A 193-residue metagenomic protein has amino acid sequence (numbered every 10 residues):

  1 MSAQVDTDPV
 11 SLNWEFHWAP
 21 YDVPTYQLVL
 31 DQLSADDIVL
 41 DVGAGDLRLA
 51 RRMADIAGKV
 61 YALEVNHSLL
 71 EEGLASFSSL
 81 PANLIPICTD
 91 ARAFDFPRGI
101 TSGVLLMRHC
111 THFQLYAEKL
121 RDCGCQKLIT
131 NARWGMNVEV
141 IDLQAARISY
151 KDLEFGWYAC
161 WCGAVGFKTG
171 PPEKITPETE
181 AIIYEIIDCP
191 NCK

Functional and structural regions predicted by a protein language model:
M1-S34: S-adenosyl-L-methionine
D37-G45: Conserved class I S-adenosyl-L-methionine
D46-A57: Conserved SAM-binding loop of SAM-dependent methyltransferases across substrates and taxa, primarily the Class I
K59-E64: Conserved SAM-binding motif I beta-strand of class I
N66-S68: Conserved SAM/SAH-binding beta-strand->alpha-helix loop
G73-L74: Conserved SAM-binding loop
P81-A91: Conserved SAM-binding strand-loop segment of SAM-dependent methyltransferases
D142-K193: Cys/His-clustered metal-coordination modules, chiefly Zn-binding fingers
